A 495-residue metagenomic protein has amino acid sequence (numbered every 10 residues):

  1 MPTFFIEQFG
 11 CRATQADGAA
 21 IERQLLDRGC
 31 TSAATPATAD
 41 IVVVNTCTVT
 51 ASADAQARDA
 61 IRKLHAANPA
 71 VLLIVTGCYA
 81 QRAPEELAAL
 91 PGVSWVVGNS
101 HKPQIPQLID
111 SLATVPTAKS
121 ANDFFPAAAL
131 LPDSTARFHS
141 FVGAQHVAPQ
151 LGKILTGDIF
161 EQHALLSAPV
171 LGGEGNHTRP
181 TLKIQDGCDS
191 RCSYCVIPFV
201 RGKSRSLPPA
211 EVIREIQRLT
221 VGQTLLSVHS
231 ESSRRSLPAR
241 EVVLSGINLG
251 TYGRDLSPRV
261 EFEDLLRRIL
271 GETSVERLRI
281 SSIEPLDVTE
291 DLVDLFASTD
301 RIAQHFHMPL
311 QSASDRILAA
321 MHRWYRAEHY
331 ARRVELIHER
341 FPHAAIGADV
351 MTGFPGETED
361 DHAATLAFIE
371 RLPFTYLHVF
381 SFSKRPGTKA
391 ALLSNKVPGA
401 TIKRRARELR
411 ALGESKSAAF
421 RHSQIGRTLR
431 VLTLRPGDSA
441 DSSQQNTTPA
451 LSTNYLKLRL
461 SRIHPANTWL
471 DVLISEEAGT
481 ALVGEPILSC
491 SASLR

Functional and structural regions predicted by a protein language model:
M1-G222, V228, A239-S245, G250-T251 (+7 more regions): Proteins enriched for Cys/Gly/acidic motifs involved in redox and nucleic-acid/cofactor modification
V43, C78, I105, L244 (+7 more regions): Residue-level signal for inorganic ion chemistry
T48, R201-G202, D255-R259, A319-Y325 (+1 more regions): Short glycine-enriched, charge-decorated loop/helix-capping segments at active-site entrances that position
L73-I74, R82, V221-L226, L237-D360: Conserved SAM/AdoMet-binding glycine-rich loop
R137, R234-R235, R495: Basic polycationic patches enriched in arginine
G175-T178, C188-S190, I302, S312 (+5 more regions): Short flexible coil/turn linkers enriched for glycine and charged/polar residues that connect secondary-structure
E357, P373-F374: Contiguous mid-protein beta-loop-alpha structural module that forms a pocket-lining wall or clamp of enzyme active
L392-R495: Terminal RNA-binding accessory module
